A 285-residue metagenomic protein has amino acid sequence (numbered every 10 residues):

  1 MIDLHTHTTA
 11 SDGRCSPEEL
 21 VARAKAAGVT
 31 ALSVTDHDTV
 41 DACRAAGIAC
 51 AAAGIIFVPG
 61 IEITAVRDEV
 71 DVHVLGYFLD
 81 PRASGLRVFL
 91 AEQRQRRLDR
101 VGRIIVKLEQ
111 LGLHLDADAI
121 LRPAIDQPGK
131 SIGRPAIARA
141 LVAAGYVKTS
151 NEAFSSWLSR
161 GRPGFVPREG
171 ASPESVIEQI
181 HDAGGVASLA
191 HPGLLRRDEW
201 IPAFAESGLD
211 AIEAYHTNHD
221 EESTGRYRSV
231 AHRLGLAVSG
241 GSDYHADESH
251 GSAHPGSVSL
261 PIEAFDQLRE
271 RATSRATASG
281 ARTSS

Functional and structural regions predicted by a protein language model:
M1-V70, S156-S159, S175-A190, L194-S249 (+1 more regions): An N-terminally biased module of ancient metal coordination in phosphate/nucleic-acid-related enzymes
T8, G133, P261: Residue-level signal for threonine
A49-P202, A264-R269, T273-S284: Extended substrate/RNA-proximal surfaces in nucleic-acid metabolism proteins
A253-A264: Conserved, well-ordered active-site substructure
